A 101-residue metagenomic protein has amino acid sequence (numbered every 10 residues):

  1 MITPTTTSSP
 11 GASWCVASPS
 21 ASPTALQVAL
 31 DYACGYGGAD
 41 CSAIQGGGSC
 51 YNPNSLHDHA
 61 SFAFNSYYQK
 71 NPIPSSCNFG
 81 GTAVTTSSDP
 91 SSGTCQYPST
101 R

Functional and structural regions predicted by a protein language model:
M1-P19, P23-A25, T86-R101: Plant P/S/T-rich low-complexity glycomodules
I2-T3, V28-A29, F64, G81-T82: Short, intrinsically disordered, charge-biased short linear motifs at domain edges
W14-S22, L26-S49: Structural recognition of short helix-loop-helix hairpins that underlie histone-fold modules
C34-G37, Y67, N71: Sec/Tat-exported extracytoplasmic proteins
A43-Y67, I73: BRCT (BRCA1 C-terminal) domain core and associated BRCT-interaction motifs
Q69-Y97: Death-fold interaction domains
